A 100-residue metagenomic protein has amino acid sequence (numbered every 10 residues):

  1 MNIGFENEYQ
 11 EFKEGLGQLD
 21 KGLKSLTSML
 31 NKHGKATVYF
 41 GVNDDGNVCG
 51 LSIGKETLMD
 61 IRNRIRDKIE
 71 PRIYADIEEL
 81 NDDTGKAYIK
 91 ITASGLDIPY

Functional and structural regions predicted by a protein language model:
M1-Y100: Conserved N-terminal catalytic/coupling substructures associated with nucleotide/phosphate chemistry
